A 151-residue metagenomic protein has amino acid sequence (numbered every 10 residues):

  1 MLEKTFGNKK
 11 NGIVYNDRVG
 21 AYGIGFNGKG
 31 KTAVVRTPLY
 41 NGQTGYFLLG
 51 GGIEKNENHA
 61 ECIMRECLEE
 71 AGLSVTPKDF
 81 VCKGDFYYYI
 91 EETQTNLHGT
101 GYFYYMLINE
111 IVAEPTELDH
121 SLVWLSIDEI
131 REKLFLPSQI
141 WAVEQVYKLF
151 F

Functional and structural regions predicted by a protein language model:
M1-Y22: Acidic, metal-coordinating catalytic segment for phosphate/diphosphate chemistry, firing primarily on the Nudix
V19-A21, G30, T100-Y102, H120: Change "...and in nucleic-acid phosphodiester-cleaving endonucleases..." to "...and in nucleic-acid processing enzymes
G30-E70: Conserved Nudix-box catalytic region and its N-terminal flanking loop in Nudix hydrolases and closely related
K31-T32, E110-E114: Short helix-loop capping/hinge motifs at secondary-structure junctions, enriched in acidic/polar residues
I53, I108, I127: Hydrophobic pocket-lining residues within nucleotide cofactor-binding pockets
G72-I111: Active-site segment of metal-dependent pyrophosphate-handling enzymes, primarily the Nudix hydrolase catalytic core
F103-Y105, A113-E144: NUDIX/MutT-family hydrolases
